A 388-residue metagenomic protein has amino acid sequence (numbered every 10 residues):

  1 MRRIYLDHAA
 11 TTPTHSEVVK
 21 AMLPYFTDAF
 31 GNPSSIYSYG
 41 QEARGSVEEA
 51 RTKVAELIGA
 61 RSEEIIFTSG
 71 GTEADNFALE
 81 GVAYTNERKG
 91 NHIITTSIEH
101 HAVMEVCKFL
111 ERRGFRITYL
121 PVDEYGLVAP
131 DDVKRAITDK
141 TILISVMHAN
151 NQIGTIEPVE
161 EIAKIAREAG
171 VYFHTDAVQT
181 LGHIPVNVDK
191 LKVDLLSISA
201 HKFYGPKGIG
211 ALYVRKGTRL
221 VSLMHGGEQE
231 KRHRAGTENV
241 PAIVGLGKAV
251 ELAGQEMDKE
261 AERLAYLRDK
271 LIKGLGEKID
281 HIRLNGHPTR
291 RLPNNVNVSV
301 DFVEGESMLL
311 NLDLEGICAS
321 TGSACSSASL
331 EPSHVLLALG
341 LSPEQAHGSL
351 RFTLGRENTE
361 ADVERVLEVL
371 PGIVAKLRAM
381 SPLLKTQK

Functional and structural regions predicted by a protein language model:
M1-K388: Pyridoxal 5′-phosphate
